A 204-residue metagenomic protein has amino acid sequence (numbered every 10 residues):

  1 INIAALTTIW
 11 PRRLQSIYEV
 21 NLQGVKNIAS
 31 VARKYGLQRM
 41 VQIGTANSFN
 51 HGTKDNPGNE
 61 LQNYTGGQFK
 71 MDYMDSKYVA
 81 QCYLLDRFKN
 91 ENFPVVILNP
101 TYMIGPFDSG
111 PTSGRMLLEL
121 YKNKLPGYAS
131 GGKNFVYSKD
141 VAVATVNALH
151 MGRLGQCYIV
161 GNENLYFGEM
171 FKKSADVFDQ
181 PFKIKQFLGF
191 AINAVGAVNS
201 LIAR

Functional and structural regions predicted by a protein language model:
I1-Q23: NAD(P)H-binding glycine-rich loop region in Rossmannoid oxidoreductase-like domains and their noncatalytic homologs
N2, Q23-D72: Conserved Rossmann-fold NAD(P)-dependent oxidoreductase catalytic core, especially the SDR/UDP-sugar
I9, A46-N56, M103-S109: Conserved catalytic-site region of short-chain dehydrogenase/reductase
S16-N27, D75-S76, V136: Glycine-rich NAD(P)-binding loop of the Rossmann-fold in SDR/ketoreductase-type enzymes
N27, V79, P111-T112, A129-H150 (+1 more regions): Substrate-positioning beta->alpha
H51, Q68-L98: Active-site Tyr-X1-5-Lys
E91-I97, T101-F135: NAD(P)-dependent short-chain dehydrogenase/reductase
A144-R204: Mid/C-terminal beta-alpha module of Rossmann-like enzyme folds, strongest in SDR-family dehydrogenases/epimerases
